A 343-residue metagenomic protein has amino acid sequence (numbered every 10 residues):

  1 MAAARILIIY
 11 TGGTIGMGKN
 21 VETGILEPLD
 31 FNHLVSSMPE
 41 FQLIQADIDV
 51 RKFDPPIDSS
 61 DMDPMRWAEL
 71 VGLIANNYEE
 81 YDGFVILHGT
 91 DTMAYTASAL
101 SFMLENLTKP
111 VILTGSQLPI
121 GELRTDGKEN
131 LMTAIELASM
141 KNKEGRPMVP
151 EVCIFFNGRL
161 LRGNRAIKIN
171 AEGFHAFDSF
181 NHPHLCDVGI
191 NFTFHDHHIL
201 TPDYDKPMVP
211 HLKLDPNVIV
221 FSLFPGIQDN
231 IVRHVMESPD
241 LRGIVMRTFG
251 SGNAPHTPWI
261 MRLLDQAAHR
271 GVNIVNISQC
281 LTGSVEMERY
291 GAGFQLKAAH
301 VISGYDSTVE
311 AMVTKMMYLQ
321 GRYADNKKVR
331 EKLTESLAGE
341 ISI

Functional and structural regions predicted by a protein language model:
M1-N76: ATP/NTP phosphate-donor binding region
A2-A3, I9-G13, F31-Q42, R159-S251 (+2 more regions): Accessory alpha-helical/coil subdomains and C-terminal extensions that flank or cap enzyme catalytic cores
I9-T11, I86-H88, I112-G115, P150-N157 (+3 more regions): Short beta-strand segments
P56, T90-T92, G115-I120, G158-L160 (+1 more regions): Acidic, glycine-rich active-site loops and adjacent beta-strand->loop/helix elements that engage anionic groups
D82-F84, G243: Structural motif
I86-K109, H256-L263, A292: Short Gly/Thr/Asp-enriched flexible loops that form oxyanion-binding sites at enzyme active sites
L113-G189: Internal gly/pro-rich beta-alpha loop/helix module that stabilizes soluble enzyme cofactors or their anionic handles
S251-I343: C-terminal non-catalytic interaction/assembly regions of soluble proteins
